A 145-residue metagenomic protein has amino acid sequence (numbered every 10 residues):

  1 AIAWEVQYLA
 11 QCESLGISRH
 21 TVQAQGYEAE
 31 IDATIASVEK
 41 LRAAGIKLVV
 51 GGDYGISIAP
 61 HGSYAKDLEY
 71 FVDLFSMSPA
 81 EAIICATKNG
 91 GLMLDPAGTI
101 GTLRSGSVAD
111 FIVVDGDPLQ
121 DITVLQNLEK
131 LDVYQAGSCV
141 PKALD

Functional and structural regions predicted by a protein language model:
A1, G51, Q135: Thr-Gly-centered strand-to-loop micro-motif
A1-L9: Non-cysteine beta-strand/loop elements that form the S-adenosyl-L-methionine
Q7, G91-L92, C139: Residue-level marker of structural boundaries
Y8-C12, A143-D145: Short, charged, surface-exposed secondary-structure boundary motifs
Q11-V22, E30-G116: His/Asp/Glu-enriched, well-ordered alpha-helical/loop segment that forms or immediately abuts the divalent-metal
A86-K88, S105-D145: C-terminal cap of metal-dependent C-N hydrolases
